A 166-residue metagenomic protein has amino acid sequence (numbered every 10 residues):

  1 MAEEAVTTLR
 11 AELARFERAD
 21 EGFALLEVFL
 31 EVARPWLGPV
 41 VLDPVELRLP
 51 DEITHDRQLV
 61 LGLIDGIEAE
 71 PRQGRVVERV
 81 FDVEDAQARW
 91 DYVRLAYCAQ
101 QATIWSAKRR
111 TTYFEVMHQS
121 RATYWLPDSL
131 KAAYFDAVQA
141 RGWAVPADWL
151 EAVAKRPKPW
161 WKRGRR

Functional and structural regions predicted by a protein language model:
M1-R166: Structured alpha/beta or helical-core interaction and ligand-binding surfaces enriched in interleaved
